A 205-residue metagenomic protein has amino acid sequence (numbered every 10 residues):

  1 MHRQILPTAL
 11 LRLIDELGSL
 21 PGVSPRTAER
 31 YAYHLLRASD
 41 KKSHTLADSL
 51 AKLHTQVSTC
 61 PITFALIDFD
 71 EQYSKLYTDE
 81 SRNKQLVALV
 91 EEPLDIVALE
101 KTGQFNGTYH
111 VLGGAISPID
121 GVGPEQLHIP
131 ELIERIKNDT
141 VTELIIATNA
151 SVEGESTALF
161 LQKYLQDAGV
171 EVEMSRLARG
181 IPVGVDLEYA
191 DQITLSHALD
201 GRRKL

Functional and structural regions predicted by a protein language model:
M1-P21: Extended, structured, electrostatic nucleic-acid-contact surfaces
R3, P21, D40, L53 (+3 more regions): Conserved phosphate/pyrophosphate-binding and hydrolysis machinery centered on Walker-type P-loop NTPases, extending
A9-E16, A38-C60, E71: Short Cys/His-rich Zn2+-coordinating modules
A28, D79-I145: Extended interfacial segments that mediate partner engagement and assembly in macromolecular machines
S39, T102, I133-L205: Long C-terminal interaction/binding lobes of large macromolecular proteins
S49-I96: Cys/His-rich short segments
D68, S81, P93-I96, A115-P118 (+2 more regions): Conserved nucleotide-binding/hydrolysis micro-motifs of P-loop NTPases
